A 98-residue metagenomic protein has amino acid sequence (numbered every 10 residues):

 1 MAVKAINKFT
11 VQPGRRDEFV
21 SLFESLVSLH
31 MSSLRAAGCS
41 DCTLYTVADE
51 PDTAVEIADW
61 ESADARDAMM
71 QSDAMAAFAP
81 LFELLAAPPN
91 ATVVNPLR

Functional and structural regions predicted by a protein language model:
V3-T10, S40-M70: Short, well-ordered beta-strand segments in beta-rich or mixed alpha/beta enzyme and ligand-binding folds
V11-F23: Short, surface-exposed ligand-recognition loops at beta-strand->loop->(often short) alpha-helix junctions that present
S25-S40, D59-T92: An amphipathic, aromatic/His-enriched active-site/gating alpha helix that lines ligand/cofactor pockets
V94-R98: Short hydrophobic/aromatic patches at helix-to-coil boundaries
